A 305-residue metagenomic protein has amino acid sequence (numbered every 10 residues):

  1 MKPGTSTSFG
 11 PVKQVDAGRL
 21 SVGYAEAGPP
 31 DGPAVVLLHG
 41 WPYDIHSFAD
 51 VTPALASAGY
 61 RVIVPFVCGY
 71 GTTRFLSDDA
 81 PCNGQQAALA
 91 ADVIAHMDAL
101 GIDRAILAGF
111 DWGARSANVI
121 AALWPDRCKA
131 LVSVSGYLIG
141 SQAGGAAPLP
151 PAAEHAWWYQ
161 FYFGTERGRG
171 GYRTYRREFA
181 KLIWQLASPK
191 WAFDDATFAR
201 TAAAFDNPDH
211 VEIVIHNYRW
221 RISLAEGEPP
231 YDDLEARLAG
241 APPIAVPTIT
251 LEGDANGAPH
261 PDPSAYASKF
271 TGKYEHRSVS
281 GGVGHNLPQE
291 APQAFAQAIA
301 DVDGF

Functional and structural regions predicted by a protein language model:
K2-P11, A17, S21-V22, A27 (+4 more regions): Flexible "cap/lid" subdomain of the alpha/beta-hydrolase fold that forms the substrate-access gate
A25-F75, Y266: Conserved HGGG/HGGXW glycine-rich cap/lid loop of the alpha/beta-hydrolase fold
G40, D111, Q289-E290: Conserved acidic functional residues
W41, V134-Y137, N286: Active-site pre-Tyr helix/loop in NAD(P)-dependent dehydrogenases
H46-A49, P53, A91, N118 (+3 more regions): Surface-exposed alpha-helical interface segments used for non-catalytic interactions
V283-A291: Catalytic histidine-centered segment of alpha/beta-hydrolase-like enzymes
I299-F305: Short, hydrophobic alpha-helical segments
